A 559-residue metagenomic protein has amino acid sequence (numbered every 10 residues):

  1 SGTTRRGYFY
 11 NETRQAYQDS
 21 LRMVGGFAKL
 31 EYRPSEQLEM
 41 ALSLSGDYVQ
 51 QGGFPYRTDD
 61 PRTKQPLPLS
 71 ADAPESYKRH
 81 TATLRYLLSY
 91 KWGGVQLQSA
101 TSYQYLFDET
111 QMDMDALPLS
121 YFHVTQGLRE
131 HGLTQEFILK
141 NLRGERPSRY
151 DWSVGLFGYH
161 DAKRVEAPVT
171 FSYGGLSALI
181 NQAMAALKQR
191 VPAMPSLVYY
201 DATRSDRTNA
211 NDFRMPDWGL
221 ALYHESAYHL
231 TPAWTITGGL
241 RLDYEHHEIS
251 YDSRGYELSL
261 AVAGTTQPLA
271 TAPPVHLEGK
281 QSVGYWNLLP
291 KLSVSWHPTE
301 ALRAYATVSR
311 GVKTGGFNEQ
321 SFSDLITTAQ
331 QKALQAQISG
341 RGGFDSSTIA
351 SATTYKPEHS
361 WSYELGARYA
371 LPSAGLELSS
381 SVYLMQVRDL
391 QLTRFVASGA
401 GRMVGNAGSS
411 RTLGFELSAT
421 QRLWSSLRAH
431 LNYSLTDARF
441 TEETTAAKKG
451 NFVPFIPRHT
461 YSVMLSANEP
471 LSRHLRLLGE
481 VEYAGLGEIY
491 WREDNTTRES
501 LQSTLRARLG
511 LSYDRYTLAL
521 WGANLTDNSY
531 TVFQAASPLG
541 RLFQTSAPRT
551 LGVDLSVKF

Functional and structural regions predicted by a protein language model:
S1-A73, L106-S120, E245-H247, Y251: Periplasmic-side early beta-strands and strand-to-turn transitions of outer-membrane beta-barrels
G2-T4, V24, G46-Q50, W92 (+13 more regions): Transmembrane beta-strands of outer-membrane beta-barrel pores
T13, Y17-S20, G158-T299, F317 (+2 more regions): Signature of Gram-negative outer-membrane beta-barrel scaffolds
A28-Y32, Y86-Y90, Q135-N141, L222-Y228 (+10 more regions): Residues on the lipid-exposed face of transmembrane beta-strands in outer-membrane beta-barrel proteins
R33-Q37, W92-V95, L142-S148, T231-T235 (+10 more regions): Outer-membrane beta-barrel channels and translocator barrels
L87-W92, Q96-M112, R303-Y305, S309 (+6 more regions): Membrane-embedded beta-barrel scaffold of Gram-negative outer-membrane proteins
Q126-G144, R149-G155, D161, A306 (+1 more regions): Conserved C-terminal beta-signal and adjacent last beta-strands/turns of outer-membrane beta-barrel proteins
K140-G144, S153-G155, P232, I236 (+3 more regions): Gram-negative outer-membrane beta-barrel transporters
